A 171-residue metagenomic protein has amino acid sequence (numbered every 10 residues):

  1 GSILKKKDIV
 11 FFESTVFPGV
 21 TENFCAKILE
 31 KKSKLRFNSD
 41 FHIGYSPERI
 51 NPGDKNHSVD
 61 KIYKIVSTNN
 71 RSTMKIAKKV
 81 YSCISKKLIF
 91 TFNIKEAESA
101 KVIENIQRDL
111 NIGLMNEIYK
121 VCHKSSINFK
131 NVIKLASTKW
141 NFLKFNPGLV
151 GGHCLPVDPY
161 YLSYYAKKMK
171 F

Functional and structural regions predicted by a protein language model:
G1-F171: Structural/interface elements that position substrates and couple domains in central-metabolism enzymes
